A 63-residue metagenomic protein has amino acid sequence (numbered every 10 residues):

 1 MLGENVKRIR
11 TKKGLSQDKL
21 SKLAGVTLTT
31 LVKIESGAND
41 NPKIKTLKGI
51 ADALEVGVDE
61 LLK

Functional and structural regions predicted by a protein language model:
M1, E60-K63: Short hydrophobic/aromatic patches at helix-to-coil boundaries
E4-L23, G49: Short basic helix-loop element that most often maps to the first helix and adjoining turn of HTH DNA-binding modules
V6, L20, L31-I34, L61: Conserved hydrophobic/aromatic packing and binding residues within compact polymer-binding modules
V26-N41: Recognition helix of helix-turn-helix/homeodomain-like DNA-binding domains that insert into the DNA major groove
K45-E60: DNA major-groove recognition helix of helix-turn-helix/homeodomain DNA-binding modules
